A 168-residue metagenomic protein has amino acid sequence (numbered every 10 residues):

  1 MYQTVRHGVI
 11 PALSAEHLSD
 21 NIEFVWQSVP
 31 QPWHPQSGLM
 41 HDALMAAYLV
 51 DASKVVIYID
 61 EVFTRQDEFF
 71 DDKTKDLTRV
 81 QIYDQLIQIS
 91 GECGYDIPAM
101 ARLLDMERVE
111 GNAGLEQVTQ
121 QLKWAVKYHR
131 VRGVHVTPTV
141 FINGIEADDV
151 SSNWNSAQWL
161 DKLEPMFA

Functional and structural regions predicted by a protein language model:
M1-Q88: Structural alpha/beta surface segment adjacent to cysteine/selenocysteine redox centers across thiol/disulfide enzymes
M1-S14, V80-A168: C-terminal cap of thioredoxin/glutaredoxin-like
